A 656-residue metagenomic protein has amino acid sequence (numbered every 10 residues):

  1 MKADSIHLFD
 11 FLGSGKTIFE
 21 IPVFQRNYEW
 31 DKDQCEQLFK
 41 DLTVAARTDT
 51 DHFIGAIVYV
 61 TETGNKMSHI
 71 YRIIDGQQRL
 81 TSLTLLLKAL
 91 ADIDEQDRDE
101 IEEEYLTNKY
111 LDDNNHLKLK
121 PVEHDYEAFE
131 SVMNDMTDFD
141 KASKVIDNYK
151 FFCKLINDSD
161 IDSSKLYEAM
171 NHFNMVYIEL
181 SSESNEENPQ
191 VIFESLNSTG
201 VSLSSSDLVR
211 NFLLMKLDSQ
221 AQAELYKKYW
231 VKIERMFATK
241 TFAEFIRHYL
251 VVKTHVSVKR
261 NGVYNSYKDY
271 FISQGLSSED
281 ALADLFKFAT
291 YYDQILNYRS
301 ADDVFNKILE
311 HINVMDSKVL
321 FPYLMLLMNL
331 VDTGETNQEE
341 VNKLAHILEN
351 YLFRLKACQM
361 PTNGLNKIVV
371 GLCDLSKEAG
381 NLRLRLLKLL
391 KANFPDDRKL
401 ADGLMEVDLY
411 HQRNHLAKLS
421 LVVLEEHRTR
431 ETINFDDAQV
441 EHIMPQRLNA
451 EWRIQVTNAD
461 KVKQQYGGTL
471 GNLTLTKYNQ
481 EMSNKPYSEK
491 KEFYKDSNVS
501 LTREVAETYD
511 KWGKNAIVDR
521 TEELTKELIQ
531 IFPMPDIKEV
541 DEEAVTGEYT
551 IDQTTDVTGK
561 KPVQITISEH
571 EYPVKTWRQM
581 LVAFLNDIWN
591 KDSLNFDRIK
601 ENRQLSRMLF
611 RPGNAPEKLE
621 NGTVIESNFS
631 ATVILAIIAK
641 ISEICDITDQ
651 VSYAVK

Functional and structural regions predicted by a protein language model:
K2-S257, Y487-N498, T502-I537: Glycine- and hydrophobic-rich flexible loops that cap the catalytic core of alpha/beta enzyme folds
H7-L8, S163-L166, E179-L180, I308-V314 (+5 more regions): Generic recognition of flexible, low-complexity loop/linker segments
G13, K165-A169, S182-N185, L296-A301 (+2 more regions): Helix-boundary capping/turn motifs
D41-R47, D51-H69, E100, C373-T502 (+3 more regions): Betabetaalpha-Me/HNH-type nuclease active-site subdomain
Y71-R79, A169-H172, S181-N188, I312-L320 (+5 more regions): Secondary-structure capping and boundary motifs in well-ordered enzyme cores
L86-Q96, L327-L330, D587, K591: Active-site catalytic microenvironments for nucleophilic, acid-base chemistry
V176-Y177, S206-V209, L214-K418, W512: A cross-family structural signal marking well-folded subdomains
D519, E523, I529-K656: Intrinsically disordered, charged low-complexity linkers and terminal tails that flank or connect structured domains
